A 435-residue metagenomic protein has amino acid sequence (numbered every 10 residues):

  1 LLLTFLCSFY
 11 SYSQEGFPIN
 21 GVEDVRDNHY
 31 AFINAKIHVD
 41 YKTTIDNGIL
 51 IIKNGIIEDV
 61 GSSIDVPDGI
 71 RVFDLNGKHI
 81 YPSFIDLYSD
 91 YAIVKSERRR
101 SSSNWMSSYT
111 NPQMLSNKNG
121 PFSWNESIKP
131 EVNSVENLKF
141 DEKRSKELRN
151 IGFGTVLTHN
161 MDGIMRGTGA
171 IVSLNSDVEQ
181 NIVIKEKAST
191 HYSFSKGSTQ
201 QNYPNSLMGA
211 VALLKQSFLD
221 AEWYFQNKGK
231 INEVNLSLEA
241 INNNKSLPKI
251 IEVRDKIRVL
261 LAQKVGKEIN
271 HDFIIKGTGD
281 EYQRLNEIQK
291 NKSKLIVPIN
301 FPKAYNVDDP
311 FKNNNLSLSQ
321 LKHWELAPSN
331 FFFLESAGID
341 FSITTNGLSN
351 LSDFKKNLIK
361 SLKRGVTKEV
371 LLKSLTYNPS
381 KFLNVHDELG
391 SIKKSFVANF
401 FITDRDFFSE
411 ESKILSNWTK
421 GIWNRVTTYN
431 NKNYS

Functional and structural regions predicted by a protein language model:
L1-I19: Bacterial Sec-dependent N-terminal signal peptides
E15-F17, V22-N28, I37, Y41-S83 (+1 more regions): Histidine-rich, glycine-flanked metal-binding segment
R26, N34, S96, N104 (+6 more regions): His/Asp/Glu-enriched, well-ordered alpha-helical/loop segment that forms or immediately abuts the divalent-metal
D27-Y30, V66-V135, N150: Replace "His-x-His-based motif
A35, L50, G55, G77 (+10 more regions): Divalent metal-coordination and catalytic microenvironments
A35-H38, K381, K393, V397-Y434: C-terminal cap of metal-dependent C-N hydrolases
F140-E281, K413, T419: Polyanionic/metal-chelating signatures
G266-D272, Q289-I296, G338-D340: Glycine-enriched alpha-helix->loop->beta-strand junction motifs that scaffold or abut catalytic
